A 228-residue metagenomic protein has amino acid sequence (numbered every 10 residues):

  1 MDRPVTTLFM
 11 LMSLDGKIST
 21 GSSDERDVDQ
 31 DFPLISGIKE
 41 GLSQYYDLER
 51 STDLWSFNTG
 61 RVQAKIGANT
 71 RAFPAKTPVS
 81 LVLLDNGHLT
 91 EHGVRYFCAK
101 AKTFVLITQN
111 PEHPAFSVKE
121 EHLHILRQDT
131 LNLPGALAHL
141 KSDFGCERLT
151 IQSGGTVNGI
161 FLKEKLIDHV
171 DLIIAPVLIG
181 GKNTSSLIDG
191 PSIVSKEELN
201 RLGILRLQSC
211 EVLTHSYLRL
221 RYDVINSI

Functional and structural regions predicted by a protein language model:
M1-I228: Enzymes that bind and transform nitrogen-containing heteroaromatic metabolites
